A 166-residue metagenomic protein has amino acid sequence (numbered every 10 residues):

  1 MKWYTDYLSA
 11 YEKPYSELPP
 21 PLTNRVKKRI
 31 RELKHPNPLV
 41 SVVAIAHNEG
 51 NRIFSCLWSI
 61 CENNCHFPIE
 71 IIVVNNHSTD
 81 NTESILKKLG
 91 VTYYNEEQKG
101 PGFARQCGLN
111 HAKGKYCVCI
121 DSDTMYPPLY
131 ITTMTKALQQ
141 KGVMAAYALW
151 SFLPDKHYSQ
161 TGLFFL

Functional and structural regions predicted by a protein language model:
M1-S59: N-proximal low-complexity "stem/linker" segments adjacent to membrane-targeting elements
A44, P68-H77, Y94: Short beta-strand/loop segment that forms part of the nucleotide-sugar
N51-F54, T79-K87, L129: Acidic helix N-cap motif at the loop->helix transition within catalytic regions of sugar-transfer enzymes
L57-W58, E83, G114, P128-Q139: Short alpha-helix within the catalytic core of nucleotide-sugar-dependent glycosyltransferases
S59, N75-E83, T124: A conserved acidic beta->alpha catalytic loop
E96-A112: Glycine-rich, basic loop-to-helix element that forms the pyrophosphate-binding segment of sugar-nucleotide handling
C117: Short aromatic/hydrophobic "clamp" motif used to bind/position activated sugar donors
L129-Q160: Conserved donor NDP-sugar-binding/catalytic core segment of glycosyltransferases
